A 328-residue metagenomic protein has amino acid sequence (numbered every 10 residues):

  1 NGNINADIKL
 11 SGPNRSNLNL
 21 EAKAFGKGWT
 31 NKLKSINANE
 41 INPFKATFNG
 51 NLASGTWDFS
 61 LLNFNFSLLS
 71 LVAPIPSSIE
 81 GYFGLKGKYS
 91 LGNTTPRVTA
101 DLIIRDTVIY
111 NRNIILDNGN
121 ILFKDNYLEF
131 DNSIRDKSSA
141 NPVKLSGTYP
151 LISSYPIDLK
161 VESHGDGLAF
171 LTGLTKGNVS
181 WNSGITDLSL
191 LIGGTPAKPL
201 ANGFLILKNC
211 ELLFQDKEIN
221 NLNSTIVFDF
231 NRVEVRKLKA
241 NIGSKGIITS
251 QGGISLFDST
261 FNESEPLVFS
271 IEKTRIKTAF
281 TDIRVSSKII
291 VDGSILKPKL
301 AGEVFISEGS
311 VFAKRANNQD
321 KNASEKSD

Functional and structural regions predicted by a protein language model:
N1-L191, T195-D328: Interface amphipathic segments
